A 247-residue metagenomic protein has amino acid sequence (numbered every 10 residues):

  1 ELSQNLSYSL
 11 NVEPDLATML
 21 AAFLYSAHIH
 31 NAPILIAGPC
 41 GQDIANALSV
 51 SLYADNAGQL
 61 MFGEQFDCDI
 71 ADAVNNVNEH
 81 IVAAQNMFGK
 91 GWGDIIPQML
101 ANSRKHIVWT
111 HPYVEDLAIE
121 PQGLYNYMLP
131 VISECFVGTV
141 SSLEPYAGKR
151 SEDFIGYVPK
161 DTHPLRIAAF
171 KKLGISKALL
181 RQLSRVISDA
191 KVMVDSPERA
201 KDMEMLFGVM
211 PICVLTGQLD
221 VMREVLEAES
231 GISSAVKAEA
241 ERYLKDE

Functional and structural regions predicted by a protein language model:
E1-E247: C-terminal regulatory/interaction module of P-loop NTP-utilizing enzymes
